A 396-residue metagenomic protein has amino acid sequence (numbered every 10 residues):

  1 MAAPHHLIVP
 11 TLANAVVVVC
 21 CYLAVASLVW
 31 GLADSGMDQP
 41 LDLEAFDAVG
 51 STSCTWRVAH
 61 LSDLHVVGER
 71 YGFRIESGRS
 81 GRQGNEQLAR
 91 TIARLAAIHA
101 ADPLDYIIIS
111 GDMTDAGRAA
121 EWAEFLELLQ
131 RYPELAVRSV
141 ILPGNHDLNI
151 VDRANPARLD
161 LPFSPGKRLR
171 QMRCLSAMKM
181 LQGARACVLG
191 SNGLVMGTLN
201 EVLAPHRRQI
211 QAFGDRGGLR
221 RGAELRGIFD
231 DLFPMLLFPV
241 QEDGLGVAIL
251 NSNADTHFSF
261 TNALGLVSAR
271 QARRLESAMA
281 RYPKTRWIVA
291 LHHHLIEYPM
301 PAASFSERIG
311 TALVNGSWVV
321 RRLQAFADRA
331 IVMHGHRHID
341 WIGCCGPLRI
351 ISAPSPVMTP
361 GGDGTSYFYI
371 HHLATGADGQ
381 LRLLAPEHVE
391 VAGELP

Functional and structural regions predicted by a protein language model:
A3-E124, D152: N-terminal active-site segment of His-dependent metallophosphoesterases
D47-A59, D231-I249, T285-R286, C344-I350 (+1 more regions): Beta-strand-turn-beta hairpins that frame and shape the catalytic cleft of phosphate-ester-processing enzymes
H60-S62, D105-D112, R138-N145, L250 (+4 more regions): Active-site neighborhood of phospho(di)ester-bond hydrolases with catalytic His/Asp-centered motifs
V67-R70, D115-G117, N145-R153, D255-F258 (+4 more regions): Active-site environment of divalent metal-dependent phosphoester hydrolases
E124-R274, P356-M358, G362-D363, Y369: Extended active-site neighborhood of metal-dependent phosphoesterases/phosphodiesterases
A254-R273, A280-A330: Active-site-proximal segments of metal-dependent phosphoesterases and phosphodiesterases across multiple
P299, S304-A377: Conserved beta-sheet core of the metallophosphoesterase superfamily
L373-P396: A short C-terminal boundary segment appended to hydrolase-like catalytic domains
